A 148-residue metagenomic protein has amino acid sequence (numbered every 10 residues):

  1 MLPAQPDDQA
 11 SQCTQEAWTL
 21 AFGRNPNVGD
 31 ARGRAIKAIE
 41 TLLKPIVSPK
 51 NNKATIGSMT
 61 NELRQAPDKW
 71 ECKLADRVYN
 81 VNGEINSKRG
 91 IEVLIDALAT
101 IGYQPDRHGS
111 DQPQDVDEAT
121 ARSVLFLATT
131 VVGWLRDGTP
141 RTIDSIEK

Functional and structural regions predicted by a protein language model:
M1-G29: Charged alpha-helical initiation segments
Q9, C13, D30-R34, G90-A97: Residue-level detector of well-ordered alpha-helical segments, enriched for hydrophobic/aromatic packing positions
C13, P26-R34, P45-L63, T142-E147: Short acidic alpha-helical/loop segments enriched in Asp/Glu that coordinate divalent cations
T14, A35, L42, K73-R77: Inward-facing hydrophobic residues that define packing positions of alpha-helical scaffold repeats
Q15, G33-I36, R122, T129: Non-catalytic, well-ordered alpha-helical scaffold segments
T19-F22, L43, R107-S110: A broad detector of the eukaryotic-type serine/threonine protein kinase catalytic domain
A21, I39-K50, P67, T139: Alpha-helix capping/termination and helix-coil
G57-K148: Long, charged low-complexity segments
